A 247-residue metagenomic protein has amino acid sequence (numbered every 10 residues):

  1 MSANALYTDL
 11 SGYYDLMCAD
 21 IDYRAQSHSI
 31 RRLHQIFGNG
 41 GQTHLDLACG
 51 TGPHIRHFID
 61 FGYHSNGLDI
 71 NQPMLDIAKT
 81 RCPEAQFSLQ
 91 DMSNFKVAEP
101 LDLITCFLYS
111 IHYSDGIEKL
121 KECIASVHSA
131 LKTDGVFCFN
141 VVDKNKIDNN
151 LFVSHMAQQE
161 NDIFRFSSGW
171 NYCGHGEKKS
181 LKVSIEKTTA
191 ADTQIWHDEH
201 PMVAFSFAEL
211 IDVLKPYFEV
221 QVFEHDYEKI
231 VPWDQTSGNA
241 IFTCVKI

Functional and structural regions predicted by a protein language model:
M1-G40: Conserved class I S-adenosyl-L-methionine
L45, G52-N94: Class I SAM-dependent methyltransferase SAM/SAH-binding core
K96-L103: A short acidic, Gly/Pro-enriched loop at the edge of an enzyme's catalytic core that lines a small-molecule cofactor
C106-L108: A short beta-strand submotif of the Rossmann-like class I SAM-dependent methyltransferase core that lines
H112-S114: A short His-aromatic
K121-T133: A short glycine-rich, Lys/Arg-flanked "PGG" loop and its adjoining helix->strand segment in the class I
C138-D212: SAM-dependent methyltransferase
V203-I247: C-terminal lobe and adjacent flexible extensions of AdoMet/dcAdoMet transferase-like proteins
